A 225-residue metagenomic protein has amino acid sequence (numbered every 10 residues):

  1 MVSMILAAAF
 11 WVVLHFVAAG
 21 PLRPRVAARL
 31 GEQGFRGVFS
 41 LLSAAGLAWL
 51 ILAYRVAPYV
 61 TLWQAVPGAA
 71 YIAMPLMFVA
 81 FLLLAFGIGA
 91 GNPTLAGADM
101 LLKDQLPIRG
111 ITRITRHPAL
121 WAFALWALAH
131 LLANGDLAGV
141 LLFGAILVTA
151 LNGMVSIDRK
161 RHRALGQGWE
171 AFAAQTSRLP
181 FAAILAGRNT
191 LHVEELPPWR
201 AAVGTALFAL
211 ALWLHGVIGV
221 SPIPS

Functional and structural regions predicted by a protein language model:
M1-V13: Hydrophobic transmembrane alpha-helical segments in integral membrane proteins
L14-G20, L82-G97, S156-A164, E170-A171: Membrane-water interface of transmembrane alpha-helices
F16-F35: Membrane-interface helix-loop junction between the first two transmembrane segments
L41-T112, R116: Portal/gating segments that form or line small-molecule/metal binding sites
P107-A119, A183-T205: Loop-to-transmembrane boundary segments
T112-Q167: A contiguous pocket-lining binding segment that forms or flanks enzyme active sites
R159-L196: Membrane-proximal soluble regions of multi-pass membrane proteins
L210-S225: Juxtamembrane boundary at the C-terminal end of a transmembrane helix
